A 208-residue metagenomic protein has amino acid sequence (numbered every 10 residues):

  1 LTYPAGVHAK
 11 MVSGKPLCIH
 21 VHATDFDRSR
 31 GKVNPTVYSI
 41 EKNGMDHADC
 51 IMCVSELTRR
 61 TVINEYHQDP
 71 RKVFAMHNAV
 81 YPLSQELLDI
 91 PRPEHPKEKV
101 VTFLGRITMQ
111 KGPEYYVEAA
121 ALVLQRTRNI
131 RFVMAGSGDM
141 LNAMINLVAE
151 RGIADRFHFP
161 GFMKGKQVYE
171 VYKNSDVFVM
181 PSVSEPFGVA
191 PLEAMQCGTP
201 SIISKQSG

Functional and structural regions predicted by a protein language model:
S13-C18, F26-N43: Nucleotide-sugar donor phosphate/pyrophosphate-binding loop at the beta->alpha transition of glycosyltransferases
L57, A79: Carbohydrate-associated surface elements
E94-A120, V133: Conserved donor-binding/catalytic core segment of Leloir-type glycosyltransferases
A143-M163: Nucleotide-activated donor-binding/catalytic signature segment of Leloir-type glycosyltransferases, i.e., the conserved
F162-M163, E170-S175: Short alpha-helical donor nucleotide-sugar binding micro-motif in glycosyltransferases
V183: Aromatic "clamp/platform" in nucleotide-sugar-dependent glycosyltransferases that forms part of the donor/acceptor
G188-P191: Short glycine/serine-rich donor-binding loops of glycosyltransferases
P200-I203: Short hydrophobic beta-strand element within catalytic cores of glycosyltransferases and related nucleotide-activated
